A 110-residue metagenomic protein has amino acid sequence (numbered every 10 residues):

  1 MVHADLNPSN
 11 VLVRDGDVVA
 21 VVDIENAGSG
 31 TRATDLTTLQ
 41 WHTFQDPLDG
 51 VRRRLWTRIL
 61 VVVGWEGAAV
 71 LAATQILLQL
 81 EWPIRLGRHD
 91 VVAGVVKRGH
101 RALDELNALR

Functional and structural regions predicted by a protein language model:
M1-T34: Active-site acidic catalytic loop and adjacent metal/ATP-binding pocket of ATP-dependent phosphoryl transfer enzymes
G16, V63-E66: Structured loop/turn residues at beta-strand edges in well-structured enzyme cores
A33-V63, A73-H89: Active-site activation/catalytic loop segments of kinase-like enzymes and analogous catalytic loops in related
L55, V91-A102: Extended, well-ordered alpha-helical scaffold segments
G67-L71: Alpha-helical scaffolds flanking conserved acidic
L106-R110: Regulatory N- and C-terminal appendages and interdomain linkers associated with kinase/kinase-like NTP transferase
